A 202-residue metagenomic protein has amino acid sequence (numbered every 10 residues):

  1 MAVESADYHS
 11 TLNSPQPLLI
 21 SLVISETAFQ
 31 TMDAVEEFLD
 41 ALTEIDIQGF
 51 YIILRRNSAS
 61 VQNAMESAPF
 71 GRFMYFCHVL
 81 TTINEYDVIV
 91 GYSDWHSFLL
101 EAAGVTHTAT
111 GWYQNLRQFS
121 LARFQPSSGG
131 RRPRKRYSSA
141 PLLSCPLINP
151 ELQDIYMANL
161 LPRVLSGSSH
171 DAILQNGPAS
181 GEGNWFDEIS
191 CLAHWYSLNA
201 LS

Functional and structural regions predicted by a protein language model:
M1-E36, I47-F50, L54-V61: Active-site beta->alpha loop and helix N-cap motifs at the rims of alpha/beta catalytic domains
A2-L19, P69-V88: Alpha-helix-loop-beta-strand connector modules within alpha/beta enzyme cores
E36-I52, A103-W112: Structural recognition of alpha->loop->beta junctions
Y51-H78: Active-site-proximal segments of catalytic enzyme domains that coordinate small-molecule cofactors or metal ions
D87-H96: Glycine-rich beta-to-alpha transition loops that act as phosphate-gripper elements at the mouths of alpha/beta enzyme
W95-S97, A102-Q125: Glycine-rich phosphate-binding active-site loops on the catalytic face of alpha/beta enzymes
F119-L143: C-terminal helical cap(s) of enzyme catalytic domains, especially alpha/beta-barrels
P162-S202: C-terminal extensions of enzymes
